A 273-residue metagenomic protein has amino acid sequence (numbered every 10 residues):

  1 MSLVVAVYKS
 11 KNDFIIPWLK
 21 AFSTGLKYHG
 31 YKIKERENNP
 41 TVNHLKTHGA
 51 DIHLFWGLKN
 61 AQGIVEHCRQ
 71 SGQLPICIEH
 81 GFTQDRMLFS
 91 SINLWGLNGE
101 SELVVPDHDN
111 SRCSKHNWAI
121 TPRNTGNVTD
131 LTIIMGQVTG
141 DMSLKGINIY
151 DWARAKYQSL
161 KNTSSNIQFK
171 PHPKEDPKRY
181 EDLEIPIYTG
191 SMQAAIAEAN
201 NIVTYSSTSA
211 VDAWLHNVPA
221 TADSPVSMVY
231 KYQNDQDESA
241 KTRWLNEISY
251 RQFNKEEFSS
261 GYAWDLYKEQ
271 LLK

Functional and structural regions predicted by a protein language model:
M1-I52, G140-D141, Q270-K273: N-terminal pre-catalytic "stem/leader" segment of glycosyltransferase-like enzymes
A6-S10, I78-F82, T129-D141, P171-P173 (+1 more regions): Short loop/turn segments at strand-loop or loop-helix junctions that form parts of catalytic or ligand-binding pockets
Y8-K9, A153-T189: Catalytic donor nucleotide-activated moiety binding site of glycosyltransferases and closely related
I15-F22, Q62, I147-L160: Well-ordered, non-membrane alpha-helical segments in soluble/globular domains
F55, N60, V65, G190-Q233: A donor-sugar binding/catalytic signature common to diverse glycosyltransferases and related nucleotide-sugar
Q70-L74, N217-P219: A short helix->loop->beta-strand "cap" motif at the edges of active sites that frequently abuts
E79, D85-N93: Phosphate/adenylate-binding glycine loop and adjacent helical scaffold
S91-T129, V229-K273: Leloir-type glycosyltransferase catalytic cores
